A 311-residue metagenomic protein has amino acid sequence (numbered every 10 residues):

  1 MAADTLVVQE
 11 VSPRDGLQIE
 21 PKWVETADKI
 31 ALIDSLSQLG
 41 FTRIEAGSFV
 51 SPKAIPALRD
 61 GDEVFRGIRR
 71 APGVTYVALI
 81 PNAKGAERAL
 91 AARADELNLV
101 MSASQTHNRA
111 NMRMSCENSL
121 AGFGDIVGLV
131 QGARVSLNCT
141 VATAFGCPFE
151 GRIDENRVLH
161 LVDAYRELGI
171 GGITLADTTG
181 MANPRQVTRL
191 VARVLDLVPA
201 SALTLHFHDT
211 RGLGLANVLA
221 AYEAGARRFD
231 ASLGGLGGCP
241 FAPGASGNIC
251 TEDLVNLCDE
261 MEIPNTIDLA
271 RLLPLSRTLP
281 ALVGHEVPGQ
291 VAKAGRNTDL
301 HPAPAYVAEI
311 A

Functional and structural regions predicted by a protein language model:
M1-A311: Catalytic cores and adjacent flexible loops of soluble metabolic enzymes that perform enolate/carbanion chemistry on
